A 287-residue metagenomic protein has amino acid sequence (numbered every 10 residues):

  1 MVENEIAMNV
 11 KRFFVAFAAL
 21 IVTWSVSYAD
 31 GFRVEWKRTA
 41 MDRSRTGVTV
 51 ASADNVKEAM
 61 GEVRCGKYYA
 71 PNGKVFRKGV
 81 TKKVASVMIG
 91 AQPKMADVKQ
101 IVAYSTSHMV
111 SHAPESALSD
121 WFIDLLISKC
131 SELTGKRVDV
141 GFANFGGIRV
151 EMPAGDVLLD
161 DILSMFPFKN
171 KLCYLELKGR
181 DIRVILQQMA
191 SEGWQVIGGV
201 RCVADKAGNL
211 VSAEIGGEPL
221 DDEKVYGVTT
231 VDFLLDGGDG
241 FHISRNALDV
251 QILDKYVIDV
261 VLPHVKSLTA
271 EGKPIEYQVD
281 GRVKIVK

Functional and structural regions predicted by a protein language model:
E5-V15: Bacterial N-terminal signal peptides that target proteins for export
A16-W24: Bacterial N-terminal signal peptides
S25-A29: Sec/Tat signal peptide C-region and signal peptidase I cleavage site
G31-G73, S116, D120-K287: Feature captures C-terminal
G79-S105: N-terminal, Lys/Arg- and Ser/Thr-rich interaction peptides
Q92-Q100, M109, G155-D156, D160 (+1 more regions): Membrane-targeting and insertion segments and their boundary/processing signals
M95-A113, F241-A247: Acidic/histidine-rich, surface-exposed loop or edge segments in extracytoplasmic proteins
